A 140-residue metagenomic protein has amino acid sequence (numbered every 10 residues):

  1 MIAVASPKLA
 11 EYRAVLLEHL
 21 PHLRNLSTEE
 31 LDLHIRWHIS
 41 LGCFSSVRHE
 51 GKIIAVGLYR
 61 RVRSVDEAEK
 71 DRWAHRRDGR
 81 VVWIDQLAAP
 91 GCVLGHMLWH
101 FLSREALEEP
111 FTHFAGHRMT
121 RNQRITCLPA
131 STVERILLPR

Functional and structural regions predicted by a protein language model:
M1, D32, F44, N122 (+1 more regions): Low-complexity, intrinsically disordered short peptide segments enriched in small/polar/basic residues
M1-D32: Short amphipathic alpha-helix that is part of the acyltransferase structural core
M1-S6, D32-W37, S103-E109: Short linear motifs in intrinsically disordered
A14-E18, L33-W37, H96, H100 (+1 more regions): Charged/polar, solvent-exposed surface patches and flexible loops
L26-T28, S40-L41, R63-R72: Short amphipathic alpha-helical surface micro-motifs
L33-A55, R60-R63: A short helix-loop-beta-strand connector motif used in the catalytic cores of GNAT acetyltransferases and, in some
E67-E134: Acyl-donor binding region in acyl/amide transferases
R140: Acidic, metal-coordinating catalytic segment for phosphate/diphosphate chemistry, firing primarily on the Nudix
